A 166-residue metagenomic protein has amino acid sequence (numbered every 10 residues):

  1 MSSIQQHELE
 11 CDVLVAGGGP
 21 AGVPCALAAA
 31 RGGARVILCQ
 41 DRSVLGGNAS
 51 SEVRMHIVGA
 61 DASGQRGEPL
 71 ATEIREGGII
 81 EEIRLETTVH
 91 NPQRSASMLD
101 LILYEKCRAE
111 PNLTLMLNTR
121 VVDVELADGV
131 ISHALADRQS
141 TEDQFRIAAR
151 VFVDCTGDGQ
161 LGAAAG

Functional and structural regions predicted by a protein language model:
S2, A28, A34-R35, Q40-V130: Conserved N-terminal/central alpha/beta ligand/cofactor-binding core
H7-G19: Beta1/beta-strand and adjacent pyrophosphate-binding region of the FAD-binding site in flavoprotein oxidoreductases
L9-C11, T141-V151: Core beta-strand elements of the Rossmann-like FAD/NAD(P) dinucleotide-binding domain in flavoenzyme oxidoreductases
A16, I147-G157: Short hydrophobic core segments
G22: N-terminal Rossmann-fold NAD(P) dinucleotide-binding loop
E125-R146: Conserved beta-strand-loop-beta-strand element in the redox core of flavoprotein oxidoreductases
D154-G166: Flavin (primarily FAD) binding-site architecture
